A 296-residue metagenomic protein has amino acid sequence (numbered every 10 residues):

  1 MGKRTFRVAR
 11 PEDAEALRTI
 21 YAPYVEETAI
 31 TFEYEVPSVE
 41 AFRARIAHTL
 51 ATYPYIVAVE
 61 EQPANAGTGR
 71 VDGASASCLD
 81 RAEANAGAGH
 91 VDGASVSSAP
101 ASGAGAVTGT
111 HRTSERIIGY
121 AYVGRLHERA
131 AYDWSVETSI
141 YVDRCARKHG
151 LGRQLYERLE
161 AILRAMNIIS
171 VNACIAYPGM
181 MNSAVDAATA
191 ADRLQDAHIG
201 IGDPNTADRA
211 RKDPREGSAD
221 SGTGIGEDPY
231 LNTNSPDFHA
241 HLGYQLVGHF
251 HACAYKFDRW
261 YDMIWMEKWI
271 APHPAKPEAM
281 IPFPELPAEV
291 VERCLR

Functional and structural regions predicted by a protein language model:
R4-L17: A short beta-loop-alpha structural element at the N-terminal edge of CoA-dependent acyl/N-acetyltransferase catalytic
Y34-G69, S75-N85, P100, G105-C145 (+4 more regions): Acetyl-CoA-dependent GNAT
Y122, C174-I175, I225-Y261, A271-E278: Conserved catalytic-core motifs of GNAT/GCN5-like acyltransferases
S139-R147, I175-M180: A short, internal acetyl-CoA/4′-phosphopantetheine-binding micro-motif in the GNAT/acyltransferase core
K148-A161, T233-D237: Conserved acetyl-CoA-binding loop-helix of GNAT-fold acetyltransferases
L163-D186, A190-L194, A219-N234: Conserved GNAT acetyl-CoA-binding A-motif
M280-R296: Short, cationic low-complexity segments
